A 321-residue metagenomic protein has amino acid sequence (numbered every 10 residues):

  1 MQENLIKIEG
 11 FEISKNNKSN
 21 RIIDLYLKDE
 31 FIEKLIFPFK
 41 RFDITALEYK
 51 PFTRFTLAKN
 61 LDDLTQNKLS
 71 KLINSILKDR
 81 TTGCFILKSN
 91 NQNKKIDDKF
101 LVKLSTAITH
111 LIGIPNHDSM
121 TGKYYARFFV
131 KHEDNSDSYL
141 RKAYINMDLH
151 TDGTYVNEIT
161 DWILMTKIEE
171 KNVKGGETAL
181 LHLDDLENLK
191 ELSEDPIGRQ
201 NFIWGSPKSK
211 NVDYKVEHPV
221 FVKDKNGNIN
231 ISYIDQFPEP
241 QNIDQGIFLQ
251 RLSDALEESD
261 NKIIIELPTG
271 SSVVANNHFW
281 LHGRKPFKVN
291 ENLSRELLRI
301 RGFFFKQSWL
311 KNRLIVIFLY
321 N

Functional and structural regions predicted by a protein language model:
Q2-T65, L69, D79-T81, Y124-T269 (+1 more regions): Active-site environment of non-heme Fe oxygenases that use a 2-His-1-carboxylate facial triad
P51-L57, N74-K95, L101-L104: N-terminal, charged low-complexity regulatory/assembly segments
S70-I76, G113: Intrinsically disordered, low-complexity polar segments enriched in Ser/Thr/Pro and acidic
S89, S119-M120, K167: Glycine-rich, histidine-containing beta strand-loop boundary motifs that form or position
N93-K142, N146-D148: Long, hydrophobic, well-ordered secondary-structure blocks that form the structural core and pocket-lining surfaces
